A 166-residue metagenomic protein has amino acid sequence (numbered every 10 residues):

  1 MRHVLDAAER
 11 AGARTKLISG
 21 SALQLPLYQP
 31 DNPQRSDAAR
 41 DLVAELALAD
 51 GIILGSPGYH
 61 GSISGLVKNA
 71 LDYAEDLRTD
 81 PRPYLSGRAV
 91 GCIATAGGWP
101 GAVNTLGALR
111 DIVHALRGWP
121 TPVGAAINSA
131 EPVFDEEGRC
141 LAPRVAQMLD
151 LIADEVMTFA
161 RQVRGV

Functional and structural regions predicted by a protein language model:
M1, A39, V67, T105-L106 (+3 more regions): A general structural signal for well-ordered alpha-helical segments in protein cores
M1-A13, V156: N-terminal beta1-alpha1 ligand-phosphate binding loop
A11-K16, G118: A generic structural motif
L17-A38, V133-E137: N-terminal beta-loop-helix "entrance" segment that forms/cooperates in small-molecule cofactor or anionic ligand
I18, I53, G91-I93, T121 (+1 more regions): Hydrophobic/aromatic beta-strand patches that form the interior of the parallel beta-sheet core in alpha/beta enzyme
R35-L116: Helix-loop-strand module that forms the ligand-binding subsite of alpha/beta enzymes
W119-V166: Glycine-rich phosphate/pyrophosphate-binding loop and the adjoining helix
